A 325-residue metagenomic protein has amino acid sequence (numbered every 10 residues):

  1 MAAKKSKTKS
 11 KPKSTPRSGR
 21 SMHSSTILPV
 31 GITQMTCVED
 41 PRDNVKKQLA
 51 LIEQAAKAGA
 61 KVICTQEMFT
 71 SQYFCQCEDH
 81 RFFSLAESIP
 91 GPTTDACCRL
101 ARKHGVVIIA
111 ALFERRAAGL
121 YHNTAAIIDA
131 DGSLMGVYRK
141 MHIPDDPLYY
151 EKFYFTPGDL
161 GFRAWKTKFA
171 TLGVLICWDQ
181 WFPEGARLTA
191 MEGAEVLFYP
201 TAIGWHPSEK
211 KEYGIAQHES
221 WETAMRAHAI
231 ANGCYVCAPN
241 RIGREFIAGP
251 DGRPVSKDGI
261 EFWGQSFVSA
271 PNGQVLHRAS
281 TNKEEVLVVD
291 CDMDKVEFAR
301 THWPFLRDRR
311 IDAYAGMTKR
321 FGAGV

Functional and structural regions predicted by a protein language model:
A3-K5, S14-R17, S21, S25 (+2 more regions): C-terminal beta-strand edge segments of enzyme domains
T15-K61, F198: N-terminal active-site segment of His-dependent metallophosphoesterases
I27-E39, T124, V137-K140, A164 (+2 more regions): Active-site-proximal beta-strand elements of phosphoester/diester hydrolases
V30, I127-M135, F267-L276: Short, glycine-anchored, charge-dense loop/turn motifs used at functional sites
P41-R42, L49-R139, D146, I203-C234 (+1 more regions): Cys-nucleophile CN-hydrolase/nitrilase-fold catalytic domain and related Cys-dependent amidase chemistry that acts on
A86-I109, C177-E285: CN hydrolase (nitrilase-like) catalytic-core segments centered on the catalytic cysteine and neighboring Lys/Glu
A110-L112, T124-I127, R163, S266-V268 (+1 more regions): Short beta-strand scaffold segments in enzyme catalytic cores
F162-E195, V296-V325: Cysteine/selenocysteine-centered motifs that mediate thiol-based redox chemistry or coordinate metal-sulfur cofactors
